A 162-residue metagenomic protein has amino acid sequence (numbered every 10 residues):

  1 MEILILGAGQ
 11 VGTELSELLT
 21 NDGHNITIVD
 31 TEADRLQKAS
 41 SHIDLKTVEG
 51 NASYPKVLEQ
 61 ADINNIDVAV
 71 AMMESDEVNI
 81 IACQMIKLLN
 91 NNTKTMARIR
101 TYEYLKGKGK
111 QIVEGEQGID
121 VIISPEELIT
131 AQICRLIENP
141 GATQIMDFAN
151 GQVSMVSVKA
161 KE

Functional and structural regions predicted by a protein language model:
M1-E162: Cytosolic regulatory regions of ion transport systems
